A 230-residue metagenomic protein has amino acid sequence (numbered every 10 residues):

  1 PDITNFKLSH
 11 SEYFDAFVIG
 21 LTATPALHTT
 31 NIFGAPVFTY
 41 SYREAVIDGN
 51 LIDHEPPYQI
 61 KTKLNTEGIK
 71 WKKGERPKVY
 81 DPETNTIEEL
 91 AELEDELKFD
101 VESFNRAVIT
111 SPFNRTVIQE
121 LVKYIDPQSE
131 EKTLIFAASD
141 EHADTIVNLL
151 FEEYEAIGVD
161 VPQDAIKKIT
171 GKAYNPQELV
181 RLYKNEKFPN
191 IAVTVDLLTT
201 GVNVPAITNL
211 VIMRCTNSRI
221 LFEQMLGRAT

Functional and structural regions predicted by a protein language model:
P1-F17, L27-H28: Short, conserved "post-DEAD/DEAH" coupling segment immediately C-terminal to helicase motif II within the SF2/RecA-like
D2-S9, I32, S41, A45 (+4 more regions): Alpha-helical scaffold elements adjacent to nucleotide-binding pockets in ATP/GTP-utilizing enzyme cores
Y13-F17, A35, D48-H54, E130 (+3 more regions): Short glycine-/polar-rich loops that comprise or flank the Walker A/P-loop and associated switch/sensor motifs
A16-T22, A192-V193: Structural recognition of the conserved hydrophobic beta-strand(s) that form the central parallel beta-sheet of P-loop
A23-H28, I60-N65, D140-H142, A173-Y174 (+3 more regions): Conserved nucleotide-binding/hydrolysis micro-motifs of P-loop NTPases
T30-E130: Interdomain helical connector at the RecA1-RecA2 junction of SF1/SF2 helicase-like NTPases
N85-E88, E96-T194: Conserved C-terminal RecA-like helicase domain
A165-T230: Conserved RecA-like P-loop NTPase helicase motor core
